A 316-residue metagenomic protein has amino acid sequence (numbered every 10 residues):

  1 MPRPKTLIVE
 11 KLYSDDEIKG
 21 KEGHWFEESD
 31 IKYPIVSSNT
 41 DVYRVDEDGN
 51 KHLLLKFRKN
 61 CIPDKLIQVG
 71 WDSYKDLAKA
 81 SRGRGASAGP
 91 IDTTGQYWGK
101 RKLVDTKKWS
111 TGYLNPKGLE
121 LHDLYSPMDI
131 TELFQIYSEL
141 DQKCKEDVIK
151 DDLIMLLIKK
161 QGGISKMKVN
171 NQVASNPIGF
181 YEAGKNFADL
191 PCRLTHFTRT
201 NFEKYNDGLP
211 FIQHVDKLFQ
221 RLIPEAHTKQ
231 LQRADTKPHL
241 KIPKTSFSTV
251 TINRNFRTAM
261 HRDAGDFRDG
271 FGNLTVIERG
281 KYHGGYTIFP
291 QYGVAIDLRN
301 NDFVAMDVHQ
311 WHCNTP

Functional and structural regions predicted by a protein language model:
M1-L274, A295-I296, T315-P316: Fe(II)/2-oxoglutarate oxygenase catalytic core
D269-N273, R279-P316: Catalytic core of Fe(II)/2-oxoglutarate
